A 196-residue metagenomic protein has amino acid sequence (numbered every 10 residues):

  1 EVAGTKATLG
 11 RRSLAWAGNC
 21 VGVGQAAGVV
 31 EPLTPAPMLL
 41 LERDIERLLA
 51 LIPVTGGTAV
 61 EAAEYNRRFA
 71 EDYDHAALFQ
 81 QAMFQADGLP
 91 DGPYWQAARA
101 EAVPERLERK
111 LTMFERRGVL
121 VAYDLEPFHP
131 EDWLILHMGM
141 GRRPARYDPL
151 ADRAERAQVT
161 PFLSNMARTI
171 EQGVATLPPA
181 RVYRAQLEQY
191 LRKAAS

Functional and structural regions predicted by a protein language model:
E1-D87: FAD/FMN-dependent oxidoreductases across multiple families
A50-S196: Long, low-complexity C-terminal extensions of enzymes
